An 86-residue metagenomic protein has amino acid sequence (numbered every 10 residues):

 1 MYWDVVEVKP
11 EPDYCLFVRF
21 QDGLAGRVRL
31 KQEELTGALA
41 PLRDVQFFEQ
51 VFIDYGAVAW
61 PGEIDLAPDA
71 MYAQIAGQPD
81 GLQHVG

Functional and structural regions predicted by a protein language model:
M1-G86: Motif-centric detector for short Cys/His coordination patterns
